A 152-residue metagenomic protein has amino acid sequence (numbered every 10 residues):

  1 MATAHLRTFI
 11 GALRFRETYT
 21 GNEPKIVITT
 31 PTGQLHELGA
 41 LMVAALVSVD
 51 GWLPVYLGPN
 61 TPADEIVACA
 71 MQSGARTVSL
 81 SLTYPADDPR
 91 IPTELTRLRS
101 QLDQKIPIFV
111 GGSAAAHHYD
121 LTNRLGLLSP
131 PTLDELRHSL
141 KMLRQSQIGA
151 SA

Functional and structural regions predicted by a protein language model:
M1-A2, T8-A152: C-terminal regulatory/effector modules of DNA-binding transcriptional regulators
